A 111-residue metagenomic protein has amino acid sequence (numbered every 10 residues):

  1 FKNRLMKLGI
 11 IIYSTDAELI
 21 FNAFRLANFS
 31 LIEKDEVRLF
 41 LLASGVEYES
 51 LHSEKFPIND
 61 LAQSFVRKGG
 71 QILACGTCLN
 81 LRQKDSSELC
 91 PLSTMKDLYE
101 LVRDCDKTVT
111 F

Functional and structural regions predicted by a protein language model:
F1-L5: Short, Lys/Arg-enriched N-terminal segments with co-localized hydrophobic residues within the first ~10-30 amino acids
L8-F21, V46-S53: Short, glycine-rich nucleotide/cofactor-binding loops
L19-D35: Histidine-anchored nucleotide/phosphate-binding helix
R25, E54-N59, P91-L92: Charged helix-capping and loop-helix junction motifs
K34, G69, C105-D106: Short, well-ordered alpha-helix to beta-strand connector turns
V37-A43, I72-G76: Short internal beta-strands
K55-L81: A glycine-rich helix N-cap at a beta->alpha junction
N80-F111: C-terminal structural segments of small proteins and small subunits
